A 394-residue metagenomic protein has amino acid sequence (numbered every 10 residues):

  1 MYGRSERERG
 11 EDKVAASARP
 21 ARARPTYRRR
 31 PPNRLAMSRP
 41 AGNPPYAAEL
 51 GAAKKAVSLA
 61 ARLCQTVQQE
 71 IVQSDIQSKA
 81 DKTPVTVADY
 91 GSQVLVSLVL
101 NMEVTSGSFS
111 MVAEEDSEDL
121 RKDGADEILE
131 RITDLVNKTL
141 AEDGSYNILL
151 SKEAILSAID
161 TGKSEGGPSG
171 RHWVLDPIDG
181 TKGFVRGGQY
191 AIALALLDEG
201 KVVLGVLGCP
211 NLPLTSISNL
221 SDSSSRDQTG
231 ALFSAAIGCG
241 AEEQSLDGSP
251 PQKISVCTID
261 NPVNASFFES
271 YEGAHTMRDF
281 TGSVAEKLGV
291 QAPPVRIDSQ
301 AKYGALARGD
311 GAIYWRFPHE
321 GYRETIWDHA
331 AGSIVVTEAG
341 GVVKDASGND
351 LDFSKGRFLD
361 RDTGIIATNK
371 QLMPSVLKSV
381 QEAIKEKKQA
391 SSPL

Functional and structural regions predicted by a protein language model:
M1-R24, A36: N-terminal chloroplast transit peptides
N33-I178, N211-P213, L246-S249, F280-G282 (+4 more regions): N-terminal subdomain of lithium-sensitive/metallo-dependent phosphomonoesterases centered on the IMPase/IPPase/PAP
Y46-E49, V85, T181-G183, V295 (+1 more regions): Alpha-helix N-cap/helix-initiation motif
K79-L100, R186-L194, K287-L306, I326-H329: Generic detector of contiguous secondary-structure segments
E114, G208, F317: Conserved residues at the C-terminal ends of beta-strands
T133, E153-D160, P168-A231, A236-G238: DPxDG-like acidic metal-binding loop motif
N211-S216, L220-L394: An extended, acidic
